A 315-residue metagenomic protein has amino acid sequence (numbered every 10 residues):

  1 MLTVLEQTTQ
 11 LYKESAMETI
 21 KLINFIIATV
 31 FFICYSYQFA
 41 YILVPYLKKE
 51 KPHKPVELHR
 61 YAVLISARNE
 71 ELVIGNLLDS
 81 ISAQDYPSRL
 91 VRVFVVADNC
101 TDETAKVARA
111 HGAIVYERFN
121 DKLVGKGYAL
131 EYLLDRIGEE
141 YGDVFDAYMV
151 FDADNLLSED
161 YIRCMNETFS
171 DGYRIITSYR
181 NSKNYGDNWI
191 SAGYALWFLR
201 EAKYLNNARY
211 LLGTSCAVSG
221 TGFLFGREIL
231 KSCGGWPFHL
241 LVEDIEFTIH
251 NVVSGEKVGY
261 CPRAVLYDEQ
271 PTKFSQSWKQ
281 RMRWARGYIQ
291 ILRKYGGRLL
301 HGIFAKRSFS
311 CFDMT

Functional and structural regions predicted by a protein language model:
T8-K21, I42-K54, L212-G213, T272-T315: Basic/Trp-rich segment in TM-proximal cytosolic loops or flexible interdomain/linker regions
T9-N76: N-proximal low-complexity "stem/linker" segments adjacent to membrane-targeting elements
R60-A62, R92, E246: Cell-envelope/extracellular polymer assembly enzymes that use nucleotide-activated donors
V73-G75, D102-R109, D160: Acidic helix N-cap motif at the loop->helix transition within catalytic regions of sugar-transfer enzymes
D79-L90: Short, acidic, metal-binding catalytic loop of nucleotide-sugar glycosyltransferases
A97-A105, N120-K122, L156: A conserved acidic beta->alpha catalytic loop
F119-G142, E159-L241, W278, M282-R293: Long helical/loop segments within the catalytic core of UDP-sugar-dependent glycosyltransferases, especially the large
G142-L156: Short beta-strand-to-loop acidic/aromatic patch adjacent to the donor-nucleotide binding site
